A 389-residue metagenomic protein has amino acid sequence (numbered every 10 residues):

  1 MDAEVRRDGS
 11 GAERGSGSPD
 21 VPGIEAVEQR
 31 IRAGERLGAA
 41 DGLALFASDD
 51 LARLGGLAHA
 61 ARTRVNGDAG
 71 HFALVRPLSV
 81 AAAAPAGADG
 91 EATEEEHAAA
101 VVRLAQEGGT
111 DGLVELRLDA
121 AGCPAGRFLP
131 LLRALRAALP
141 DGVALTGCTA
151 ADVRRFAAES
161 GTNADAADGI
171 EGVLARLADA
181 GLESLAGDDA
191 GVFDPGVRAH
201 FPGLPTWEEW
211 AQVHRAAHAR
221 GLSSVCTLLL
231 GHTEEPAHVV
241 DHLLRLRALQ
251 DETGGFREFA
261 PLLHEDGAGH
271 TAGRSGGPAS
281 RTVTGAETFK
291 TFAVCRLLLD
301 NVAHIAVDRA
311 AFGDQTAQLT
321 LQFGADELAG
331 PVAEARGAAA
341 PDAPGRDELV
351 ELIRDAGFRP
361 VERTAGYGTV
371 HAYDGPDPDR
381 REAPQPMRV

Functional and structural regions predicted by a protein language model:
M1-A52, L139, S160, D251-V389: Auxiliary Fe-S-binding modules of radical SAM enzymes
E35-L113: N-terminal [4Fe-4S]-dependent radical SAM core
A39-F46, A73-V80, V114-R127, P195 (+3 more regions): Glycine-rich, proline-tolerant flexible connector loops at the mouths of alpha/beta enzymes
H59, R133, A293: Active-site phosphate/pyrophosphate- and oxyanion-stabilizing loops and adjacent acidic/basic residues in soluble
R76-V80, A120-P124, T149-R154, D189-G191 (+4 more regions): Active-site-proximal loop/turn and secondary-structure-junction residues that shape catalytic pockets, frequently
G87-A98, R103-V213, S224-C226: Core AdoMet radical
G112-L116, A138-L139, A175, D179-S184 (+3 more regions): Conserved C-terminal portion of the radical SAM core fold that forms the substrate/S-adenosylmethionine-binding
